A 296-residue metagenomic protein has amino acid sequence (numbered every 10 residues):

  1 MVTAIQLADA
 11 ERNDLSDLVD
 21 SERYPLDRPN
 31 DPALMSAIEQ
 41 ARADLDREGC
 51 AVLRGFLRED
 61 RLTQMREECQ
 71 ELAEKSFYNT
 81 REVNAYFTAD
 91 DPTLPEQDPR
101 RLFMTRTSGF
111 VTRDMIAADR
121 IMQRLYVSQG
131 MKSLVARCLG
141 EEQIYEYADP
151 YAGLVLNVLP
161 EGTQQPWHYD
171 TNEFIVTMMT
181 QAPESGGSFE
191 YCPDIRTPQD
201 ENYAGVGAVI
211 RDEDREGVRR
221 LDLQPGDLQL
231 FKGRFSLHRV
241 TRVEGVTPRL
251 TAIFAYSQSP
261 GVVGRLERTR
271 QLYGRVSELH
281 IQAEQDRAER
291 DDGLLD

Functional and structural regions predicted by a protein language model:
M1-R47, S277-D296: Fe(II)/2-oxoglutarate
D44-L53, R113-D119: Glycine-/proline-rich flexible loop or hinge segments
A51-L57, D222: Short amphipathic
L57-D60, Q64-S76, E96-D149: Signature of the catalytic double-stranded beta-helix
E67, E71-A89, C192: Short, solvent-exposed beta-strand-terminating loops
T88, P92-E96, F174: Long, compositionally biased
I116-Q123, K132-L228: Catalytic core of non-heme Fe(II) oxygenases with the double-stranded beta-helix
S188-D194, P198-D296: Catalytic core of Fe(II)/2-oxoglutarate
